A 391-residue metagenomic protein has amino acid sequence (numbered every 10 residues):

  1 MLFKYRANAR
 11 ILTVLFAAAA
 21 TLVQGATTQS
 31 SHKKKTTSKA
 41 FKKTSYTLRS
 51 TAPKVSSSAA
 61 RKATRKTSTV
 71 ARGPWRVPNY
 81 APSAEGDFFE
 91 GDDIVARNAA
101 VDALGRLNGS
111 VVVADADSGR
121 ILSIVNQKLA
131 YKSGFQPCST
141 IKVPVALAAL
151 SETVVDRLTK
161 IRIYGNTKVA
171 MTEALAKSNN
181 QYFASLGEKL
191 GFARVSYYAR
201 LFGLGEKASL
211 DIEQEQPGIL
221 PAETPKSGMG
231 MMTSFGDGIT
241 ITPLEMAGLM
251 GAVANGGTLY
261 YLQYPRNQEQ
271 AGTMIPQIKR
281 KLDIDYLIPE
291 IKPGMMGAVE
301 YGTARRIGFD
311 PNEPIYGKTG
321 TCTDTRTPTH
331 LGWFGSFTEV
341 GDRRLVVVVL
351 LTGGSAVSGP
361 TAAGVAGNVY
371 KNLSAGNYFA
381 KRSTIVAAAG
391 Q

Functional and structural regions predicted by a protein language model:
M1-Q29: Sec-dependent N-terminal signal peptides
G25-V55: N-terminal propeptides/low-complexity segments immediately following signal peptides in secreted or periplasmic proteins
K54-D115, Y198, L204: Beta-lactamase-like hydrolase cores
P82-G91, K128-F135, K160-E173, Q181-L186 (+4 more regions): Second-shell loop/turn segments in exported
A100-A103, G119, G134-L158, A174 (+4 more regions): Active-site SXXK
G109, K160-P221, K226-A247: Active-site-adjacent helix/loop patches that line small-molecule binding or acyl-intermediate pockets
D156-N179, A247-R305, A356, Y378-Q391: Conserved active-site-proximal loop/helix segments of enzymes involved in bacterial cell-wall and related
G230-D237, I241-R266, Q270-Q277, Y301-A380: Active-site beta-strand/loop architecture of penicillin-binding DD-peptidases
